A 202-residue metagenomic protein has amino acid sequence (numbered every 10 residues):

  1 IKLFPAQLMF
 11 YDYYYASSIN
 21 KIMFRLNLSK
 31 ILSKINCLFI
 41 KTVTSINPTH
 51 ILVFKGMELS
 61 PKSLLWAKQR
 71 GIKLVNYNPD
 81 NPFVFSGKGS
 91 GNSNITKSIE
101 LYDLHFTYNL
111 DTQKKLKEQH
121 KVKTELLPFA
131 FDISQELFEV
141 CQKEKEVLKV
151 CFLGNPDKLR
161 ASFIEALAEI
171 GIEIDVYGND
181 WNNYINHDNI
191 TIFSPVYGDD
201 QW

Functional and structural regions predicted by a protein language model:
I1-K21, K30-L38, K55, P61 (+1 more regions): Nucleotide-sugar donor-binding catalytic core of glycosyltransferases
N20-R25, I46-H50: Glycine-/proline-rich flexible loop or hinge segments
I22-L28, L74, D80, L126: Glycine-rich phosphate-binding "P-loop"
I40-E58: Short N-terminal targeting/anchoring amphipathic segment
I46, R70-G71: Helix C-cap/helix->beta junction micro-motif
T49-L52, K73, L104: Structural motif
S63-K68: Histidine-anchored nucleotide/phosphate-binding helix
N76-K88: A short, histidine- and acid-enriched strand-loop-helix "catalytic/donor-clamping" loop that lines the nucleotide-sugar
